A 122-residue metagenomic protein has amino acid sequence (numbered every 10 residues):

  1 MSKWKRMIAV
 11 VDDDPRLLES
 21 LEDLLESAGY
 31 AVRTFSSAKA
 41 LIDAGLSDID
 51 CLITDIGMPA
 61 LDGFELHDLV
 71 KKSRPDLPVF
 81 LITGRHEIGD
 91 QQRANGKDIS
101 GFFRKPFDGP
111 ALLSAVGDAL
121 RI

Functional and structural regions predicted by a protein language model:
M1-A9, P15, E22, D43 (+2 more regions): Non-catalytic signal-transmission and effector/linker regions of two-component phosphorelay proteins
P15-R33: Two-component/phosphorelay signaling modules centered on CheY-like receiver
T34-C51: Acidic, metal-coordinating helix/loop segments flanking the phosphotransfer/catalytic sites of two-component signaling
T54-D55: Active-site T/S-Asp motif of two-component receiver
M58: Receiver (REC) domain active-site loop signature in two-component systems and cognate sites in sensor histidine kinases
K105: A Lys-centered signature of the CheY-like receiver
